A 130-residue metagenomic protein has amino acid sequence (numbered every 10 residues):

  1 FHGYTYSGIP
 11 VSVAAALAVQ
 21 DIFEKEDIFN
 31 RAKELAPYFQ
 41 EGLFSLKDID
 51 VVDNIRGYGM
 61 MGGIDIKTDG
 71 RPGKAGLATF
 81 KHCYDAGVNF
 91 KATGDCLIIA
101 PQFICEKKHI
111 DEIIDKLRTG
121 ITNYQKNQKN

Functional and structural regions predicted by a protein language model:
F1-N130: Conserved N-terminal phosphate-binding loop of PLP-dependent enzymes in the Aspartate aminotransferase
